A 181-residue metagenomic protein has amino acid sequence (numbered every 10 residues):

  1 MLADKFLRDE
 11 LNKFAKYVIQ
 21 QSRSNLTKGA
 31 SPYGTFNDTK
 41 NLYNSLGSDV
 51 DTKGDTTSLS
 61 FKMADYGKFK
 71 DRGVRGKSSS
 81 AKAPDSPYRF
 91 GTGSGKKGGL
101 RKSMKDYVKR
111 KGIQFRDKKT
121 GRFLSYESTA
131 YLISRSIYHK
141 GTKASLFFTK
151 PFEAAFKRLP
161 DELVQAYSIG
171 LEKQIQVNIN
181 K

Functional and structural regions predicted by a protein language model:
M1-T56: Charge-rich, low-complexity N-terminal segments
N41-K181: Charged, low-complexity interaction tracts
